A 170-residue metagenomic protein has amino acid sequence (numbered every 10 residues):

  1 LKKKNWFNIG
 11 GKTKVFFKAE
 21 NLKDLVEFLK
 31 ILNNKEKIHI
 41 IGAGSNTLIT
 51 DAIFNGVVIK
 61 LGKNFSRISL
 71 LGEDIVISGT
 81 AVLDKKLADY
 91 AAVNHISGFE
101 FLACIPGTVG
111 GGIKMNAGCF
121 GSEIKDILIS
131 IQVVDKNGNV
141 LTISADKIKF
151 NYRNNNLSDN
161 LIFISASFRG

Functional and structural regions predicted by a protein language model:
L1-V109: Anion-binding (especially nucleotide phosphate/pyrophosphate-binding) glycine-rich loop and adjoining beta-alpha core
G10, F17-L22, L48-S66, K114-S144 (+1 more regions): Structural signature of FAD isoalloxazine-binding scaffolds in flavoprotein oxidoreductases
K35, N94, V134, R169-G170: Change "in soluble alpha/beta enzymes" to "in soluble alpha/beta proteins
Y90, Y152, I162-F163: Sequence-level detector for tyrosine residue identity
S97, I127, D146-I148: Short beta-strand or tight-loop elements that sit immediately N-terminal to catalytic metal-binding acidic residues
I148, A166-G170: Anionic-ligand binding region
K149-N156: Flexible, small-/acidic-enriched active-site or ligand-binding loops
